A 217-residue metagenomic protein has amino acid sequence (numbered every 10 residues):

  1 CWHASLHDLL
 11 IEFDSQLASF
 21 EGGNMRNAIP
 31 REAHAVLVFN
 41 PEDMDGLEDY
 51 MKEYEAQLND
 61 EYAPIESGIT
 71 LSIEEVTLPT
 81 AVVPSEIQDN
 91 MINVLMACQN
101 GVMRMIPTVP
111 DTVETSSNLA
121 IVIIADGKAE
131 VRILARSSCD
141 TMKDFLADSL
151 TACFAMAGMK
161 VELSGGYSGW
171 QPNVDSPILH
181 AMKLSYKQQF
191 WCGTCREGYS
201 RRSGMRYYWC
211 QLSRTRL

Functional and structural regions predicted by a protein language model:
C1-R136: Midchain, well-structured core segments that form catalytic/ion-binding scaffolds
S19, I73-E75, V161-G165, C195-E197: A structural preference for short, hydrophobic beta-strand core positions in alpha/beta folds
A28-H34, T80-V82, E86, Q171-L184 (+1 more regions): Short glycine/threonine-rich loop-to-helix capping motif typified by GTGT followed within a few residues by an Asp-Pro
P107, E114-E130, L134, H180-L217: Zn-dependent metallopeptidase/amidohydrolase metal-coordination segment
P110, S137-F145, G169-N173, P177: A short glycine-/small-residue-rich loop at the edge of a beta-strand within enzyme catalytic domains
K128-S137, V161-G169: Short, flexible active-site loops
T141-K160: Redox- and metal-dependent alpha/beta enzyme cores, enriched for Fe-S-associated oxidoreductases and cofactor-handling
A155-Q189: Generic long, charged, amphipathic alpha-helical segments
